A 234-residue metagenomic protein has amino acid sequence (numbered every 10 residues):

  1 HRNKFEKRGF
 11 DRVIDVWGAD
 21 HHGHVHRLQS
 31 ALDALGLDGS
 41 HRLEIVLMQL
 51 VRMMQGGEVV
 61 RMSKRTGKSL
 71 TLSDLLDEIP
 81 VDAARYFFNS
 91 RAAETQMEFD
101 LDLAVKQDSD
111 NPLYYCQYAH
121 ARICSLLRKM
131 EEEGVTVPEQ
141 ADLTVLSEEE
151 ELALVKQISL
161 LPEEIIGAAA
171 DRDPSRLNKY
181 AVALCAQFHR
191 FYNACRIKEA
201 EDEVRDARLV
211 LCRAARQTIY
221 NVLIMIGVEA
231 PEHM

Functional and structural regions predicted by a protein language model:
H1-M234: Non-catalytic interaction-recognition regions
